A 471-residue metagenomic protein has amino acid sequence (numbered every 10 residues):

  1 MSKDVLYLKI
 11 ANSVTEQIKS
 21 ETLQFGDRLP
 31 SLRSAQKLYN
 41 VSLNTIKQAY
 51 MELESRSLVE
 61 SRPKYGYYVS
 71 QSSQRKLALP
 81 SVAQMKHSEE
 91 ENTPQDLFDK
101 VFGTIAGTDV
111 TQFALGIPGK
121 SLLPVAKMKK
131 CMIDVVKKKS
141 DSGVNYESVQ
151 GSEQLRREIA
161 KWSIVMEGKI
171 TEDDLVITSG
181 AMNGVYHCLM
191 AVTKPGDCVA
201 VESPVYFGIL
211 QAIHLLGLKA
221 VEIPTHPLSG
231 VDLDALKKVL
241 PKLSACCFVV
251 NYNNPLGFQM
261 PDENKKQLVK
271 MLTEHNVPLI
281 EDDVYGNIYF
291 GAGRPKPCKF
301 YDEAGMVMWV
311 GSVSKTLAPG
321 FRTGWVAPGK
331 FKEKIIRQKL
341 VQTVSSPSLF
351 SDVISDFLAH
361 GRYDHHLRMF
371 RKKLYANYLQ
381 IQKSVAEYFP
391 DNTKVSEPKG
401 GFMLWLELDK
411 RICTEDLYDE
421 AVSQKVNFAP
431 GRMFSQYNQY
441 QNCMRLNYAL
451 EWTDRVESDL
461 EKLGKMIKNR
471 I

Functional and structural regions predicted by a protein language model:
M1-I133, I336, L340-P347, S396 (+7 more regions): N-terminal basic, amphipathic alpha-helical segments
Y39, L216, E274-H275, G305 (+2 more regions): Helix C-cap/helix->beta junction micro-motif
E60-S61, I170, F428: Short beta-strand "wing" residues that participate in macromolecule-binding interfaces
K64, E172, E397-G401: Short Gly/Ser/Thr- and Asp/Glu-enriched loop/turn motifs at secondary-structure junctions
V135-H275, N287-I288, G293-Y301, L374 (+1 more regions): Conserved core of the PLP fold type I
D282: Glycine-centered flexible beta-alpha turn that most often forms the glycine-rich phosphate-binding loop
E303-K372: Conserved core segment of the aminotransferase class I/II
K372-Q382, K394-E407: Conserved glycine-rich beta-strand-loop-beta hairpin in the small C-terminal domain of fold type I
